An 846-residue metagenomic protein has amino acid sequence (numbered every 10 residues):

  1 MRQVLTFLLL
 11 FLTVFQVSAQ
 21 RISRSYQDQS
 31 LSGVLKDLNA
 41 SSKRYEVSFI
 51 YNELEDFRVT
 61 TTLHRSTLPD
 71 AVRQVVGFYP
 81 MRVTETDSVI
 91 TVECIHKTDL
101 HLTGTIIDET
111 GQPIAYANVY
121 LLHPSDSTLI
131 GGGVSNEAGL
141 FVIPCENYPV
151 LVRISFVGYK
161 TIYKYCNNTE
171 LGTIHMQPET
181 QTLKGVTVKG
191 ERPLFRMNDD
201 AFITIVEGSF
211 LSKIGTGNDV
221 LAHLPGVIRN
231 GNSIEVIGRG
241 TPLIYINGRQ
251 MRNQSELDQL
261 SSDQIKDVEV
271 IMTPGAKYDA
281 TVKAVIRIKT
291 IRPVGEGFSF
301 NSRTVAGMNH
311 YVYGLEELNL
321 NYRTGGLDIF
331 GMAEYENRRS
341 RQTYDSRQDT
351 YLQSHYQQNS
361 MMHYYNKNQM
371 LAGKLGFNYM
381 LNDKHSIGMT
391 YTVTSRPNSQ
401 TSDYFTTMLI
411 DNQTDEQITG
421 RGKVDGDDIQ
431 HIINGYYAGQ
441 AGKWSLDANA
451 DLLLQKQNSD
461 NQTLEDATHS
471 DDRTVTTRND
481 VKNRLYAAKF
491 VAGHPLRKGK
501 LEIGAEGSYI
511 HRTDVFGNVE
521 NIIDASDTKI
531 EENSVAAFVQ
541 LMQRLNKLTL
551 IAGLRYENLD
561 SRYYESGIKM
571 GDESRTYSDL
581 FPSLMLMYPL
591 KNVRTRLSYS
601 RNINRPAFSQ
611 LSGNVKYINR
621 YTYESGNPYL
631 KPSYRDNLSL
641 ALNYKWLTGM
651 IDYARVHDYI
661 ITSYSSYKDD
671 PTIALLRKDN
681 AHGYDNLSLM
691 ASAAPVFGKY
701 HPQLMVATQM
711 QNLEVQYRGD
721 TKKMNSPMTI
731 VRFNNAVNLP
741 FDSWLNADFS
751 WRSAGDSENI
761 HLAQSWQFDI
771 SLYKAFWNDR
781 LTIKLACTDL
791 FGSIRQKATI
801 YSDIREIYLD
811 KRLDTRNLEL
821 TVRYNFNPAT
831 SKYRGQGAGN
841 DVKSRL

Functional and structural regions predicted by a protein language model:
F15-T98, S127-G131, R192-D199, G231-L243: N-terminal export/assembly leaders
L35, N39-S42, Y79, E85 (+8 more regions): Short, acidic, small-residue-rich periplasmic hinge/interaction motif at the N-terminus of Gram-negative outer-membrane
I90-I95, T169-Q177, G185, G217-V220 (+4 more regions): N-terminal periplasmic accessory domains that precede and gate Gram-negative outer-membrane beta-barrel machines
V142-P144, H223-P225, R249-G275: Short acidic/polar hinge/loop motifs at secondary-structure boundaries that mediate gating or recognition
A372-N398, R421-S566, P589, R594 (+2 more regions): Face-selective signature of the C-terminal outer-membrane beta-barrel domain
G426, K529-E532, D572-R575, I603-H657 (+2 more regions): Outer-membrane beta-barrel signature, preferentially recognizing the C-terminal barrel domain of Gram-negative
K456, N558-E565, Y588-L638, D652-P671 (+1 more regions): Surface-exposed extracellular loop regions of Gram-negative outer-membrane beta-barrel proteins, predominantly
L485-K489, S534-A536, K631, N637 (+2 more regions): Outer membrane beta-barrel strand-and-loop segments of large Gram-negative receptors, especially TonB-dependent
